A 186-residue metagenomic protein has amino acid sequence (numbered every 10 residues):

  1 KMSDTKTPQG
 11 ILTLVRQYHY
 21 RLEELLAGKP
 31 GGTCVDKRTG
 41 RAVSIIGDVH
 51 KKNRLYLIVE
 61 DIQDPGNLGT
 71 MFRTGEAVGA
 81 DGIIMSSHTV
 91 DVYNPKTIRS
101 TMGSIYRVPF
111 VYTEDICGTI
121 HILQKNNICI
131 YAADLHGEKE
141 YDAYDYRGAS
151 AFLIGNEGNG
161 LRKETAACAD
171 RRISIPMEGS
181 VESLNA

Functional and structural regions predicted by a protein language model:
K1-A186: Post-transcriptional modification and biogenesis factors for structured RNAs of the translation apparatus
